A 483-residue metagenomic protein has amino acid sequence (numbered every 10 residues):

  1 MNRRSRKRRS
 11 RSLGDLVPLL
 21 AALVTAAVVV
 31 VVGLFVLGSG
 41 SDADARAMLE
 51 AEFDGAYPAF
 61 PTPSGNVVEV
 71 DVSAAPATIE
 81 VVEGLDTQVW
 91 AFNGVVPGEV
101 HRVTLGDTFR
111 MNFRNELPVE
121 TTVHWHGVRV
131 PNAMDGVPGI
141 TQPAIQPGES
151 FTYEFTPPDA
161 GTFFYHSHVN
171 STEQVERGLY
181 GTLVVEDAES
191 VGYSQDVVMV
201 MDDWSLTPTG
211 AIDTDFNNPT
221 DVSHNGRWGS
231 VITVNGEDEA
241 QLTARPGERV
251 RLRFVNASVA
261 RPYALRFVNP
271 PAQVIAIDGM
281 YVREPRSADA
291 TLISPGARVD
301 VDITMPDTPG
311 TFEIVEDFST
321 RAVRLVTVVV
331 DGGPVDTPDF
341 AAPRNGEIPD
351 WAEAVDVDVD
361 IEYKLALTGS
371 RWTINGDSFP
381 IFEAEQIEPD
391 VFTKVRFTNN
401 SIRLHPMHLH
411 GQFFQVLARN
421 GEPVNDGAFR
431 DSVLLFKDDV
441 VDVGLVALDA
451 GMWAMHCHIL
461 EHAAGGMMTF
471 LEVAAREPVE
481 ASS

Functional and structural regions predicted by a protein language model:
M1-L16: N-terminal Lys/Arg-rich, disordered targeting/topogenic segments
D15-A22, V30-D71, V175-L206, R283-L404 (+2 more regions): Extended terminal and domain-junction accessory segments
E69-S190, R261-T291, T311-T320, Y363-I387 (+3 more regions): Histidine- and aromatic-enriched segments that form or immediately flank copper-ligand environments
A75, H168, M201-W204, V255-A257: Active-site-proximal beta-strand/loop segments in catalytic clefts of secreted hydrolases
G84, Y193-Q195, M201, N225-G226 (+1 more regions): Non-transmembrane, membrane-proximal soluble domains of secreted or membrane proteins
T108, E248-V250, V391: Extended extracellular/luminal ectodomain segments enriched in beta-structured repeat modules
A133-P147, T156, T214-W351, V355 (+1 more regions): Histidine- and aromatic-rich segments of cupredoxin/plastocyanin-like copper-binding domains
E154, L206-T209: Core domains of carbohydrate- and sulfate-ester-processing enzymes
